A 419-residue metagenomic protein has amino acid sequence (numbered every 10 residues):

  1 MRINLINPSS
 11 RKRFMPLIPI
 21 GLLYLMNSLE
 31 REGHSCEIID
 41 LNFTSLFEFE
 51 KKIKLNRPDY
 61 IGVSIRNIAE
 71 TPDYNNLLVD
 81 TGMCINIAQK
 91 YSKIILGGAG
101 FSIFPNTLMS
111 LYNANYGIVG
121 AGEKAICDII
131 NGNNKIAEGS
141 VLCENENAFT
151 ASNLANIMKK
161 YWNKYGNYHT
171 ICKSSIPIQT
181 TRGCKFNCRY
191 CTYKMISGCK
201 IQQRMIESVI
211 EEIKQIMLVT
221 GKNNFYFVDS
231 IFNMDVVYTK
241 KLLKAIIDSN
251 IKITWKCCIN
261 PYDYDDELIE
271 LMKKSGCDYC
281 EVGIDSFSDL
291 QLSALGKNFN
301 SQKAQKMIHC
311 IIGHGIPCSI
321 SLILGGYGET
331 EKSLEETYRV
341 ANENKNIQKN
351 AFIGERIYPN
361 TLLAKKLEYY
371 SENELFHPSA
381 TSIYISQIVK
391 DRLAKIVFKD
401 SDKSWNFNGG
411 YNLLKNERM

Functional and structural regions predicted by a protein language model:
M1-G221: Acidic, low-complexity intrinsically disordered segments
R2-R11, K173, P317, K332-M419: C-terminal accessory regions of radical SAM enzymes
R31-H34, Q89-Y91, I247-K252, H314-G315 (+1 more regions): Short helix-capping segments at alpha-helix termini
E37-D40, L96, C257, I320 (+1 more regions): A structural preference for short, hydrophobic beta-strand core positions in alpha/beta folds
A69-P72, D289-A294, L362: A short acidic, helix-capping loop that chelates divalent metal ions and anchors anionic groups
P105-Y112, L268, G328-N342: Catalytic cores of alpha/beta
G117-G120, K240-I246, T330-I347: Short, electropositive alpha-helical surface patch
S152-S319, L324, R339: Radical SAM [4Fe-4S] cluster-binding motif and immediate context
